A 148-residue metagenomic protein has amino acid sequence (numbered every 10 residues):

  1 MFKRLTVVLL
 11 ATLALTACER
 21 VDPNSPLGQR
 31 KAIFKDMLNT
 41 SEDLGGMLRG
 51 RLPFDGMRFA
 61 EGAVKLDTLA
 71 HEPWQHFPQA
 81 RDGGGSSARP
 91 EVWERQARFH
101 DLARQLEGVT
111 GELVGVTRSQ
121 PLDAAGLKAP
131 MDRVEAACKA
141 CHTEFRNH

Functional and structural regions predicted by a protein language model:
M1-V7: Bacterial N-terminal signal peptides that target proteins for export
L9-T12: Alpha-helical transmembrane segments
A14-A17: C-terminal motif of bacterial Sec signal peptides marking the signal peptidase cleavage site
E19-G56, A63-H148: Sequence context surrounding c-type heme c attachment/ligation sites in exported
